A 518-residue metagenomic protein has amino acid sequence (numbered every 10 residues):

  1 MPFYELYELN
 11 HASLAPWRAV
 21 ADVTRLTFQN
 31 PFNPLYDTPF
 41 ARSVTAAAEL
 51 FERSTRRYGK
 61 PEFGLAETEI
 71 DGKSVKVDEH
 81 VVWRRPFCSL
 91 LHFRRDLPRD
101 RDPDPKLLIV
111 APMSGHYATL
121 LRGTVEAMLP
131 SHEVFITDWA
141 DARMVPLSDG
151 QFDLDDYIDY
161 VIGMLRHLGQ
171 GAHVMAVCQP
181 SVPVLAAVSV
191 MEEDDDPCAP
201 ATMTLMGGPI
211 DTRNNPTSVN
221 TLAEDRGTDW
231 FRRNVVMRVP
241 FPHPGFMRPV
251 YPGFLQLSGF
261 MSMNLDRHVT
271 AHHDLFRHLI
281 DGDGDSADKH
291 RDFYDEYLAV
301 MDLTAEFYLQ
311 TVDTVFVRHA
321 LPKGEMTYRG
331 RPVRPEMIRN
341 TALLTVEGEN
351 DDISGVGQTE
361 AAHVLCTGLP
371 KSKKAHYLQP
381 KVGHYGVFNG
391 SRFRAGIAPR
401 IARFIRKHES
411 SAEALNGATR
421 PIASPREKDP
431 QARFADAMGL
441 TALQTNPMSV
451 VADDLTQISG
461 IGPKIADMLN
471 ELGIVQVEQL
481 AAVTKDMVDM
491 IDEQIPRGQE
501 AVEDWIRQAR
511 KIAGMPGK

Functional and structural regions predicted by a protein language model:
M1-S43, Q170, A187-E306: Alpha/beta-hydrolase-fold enzymes
R57, E62-V145: Short, surface-exposed "cap/lid" segments of acyl-processing enzymes
M144-P146, D156-H173, L185, S189: Conserved acidic catalytic loop of the alpha/beta-hydrolase fold
A176-V184: Gly/Ala-rich beta-loop-alpha elbow adjacent to hydrolase catalytic centers
I338-R339, T345-E347, D351: Short beta-strand/loop motif that positions the catalytic acidic residue of the alpha/beta-hydrolase fold
D352-Q358: Conserved alpha/beta-hydrolase "acid-adjacent" motif
P380-A395: Catalytic histidine-centered segment of alpha/beta-hydrolase-like enzymes
S424-K518: C-terminal extensions
